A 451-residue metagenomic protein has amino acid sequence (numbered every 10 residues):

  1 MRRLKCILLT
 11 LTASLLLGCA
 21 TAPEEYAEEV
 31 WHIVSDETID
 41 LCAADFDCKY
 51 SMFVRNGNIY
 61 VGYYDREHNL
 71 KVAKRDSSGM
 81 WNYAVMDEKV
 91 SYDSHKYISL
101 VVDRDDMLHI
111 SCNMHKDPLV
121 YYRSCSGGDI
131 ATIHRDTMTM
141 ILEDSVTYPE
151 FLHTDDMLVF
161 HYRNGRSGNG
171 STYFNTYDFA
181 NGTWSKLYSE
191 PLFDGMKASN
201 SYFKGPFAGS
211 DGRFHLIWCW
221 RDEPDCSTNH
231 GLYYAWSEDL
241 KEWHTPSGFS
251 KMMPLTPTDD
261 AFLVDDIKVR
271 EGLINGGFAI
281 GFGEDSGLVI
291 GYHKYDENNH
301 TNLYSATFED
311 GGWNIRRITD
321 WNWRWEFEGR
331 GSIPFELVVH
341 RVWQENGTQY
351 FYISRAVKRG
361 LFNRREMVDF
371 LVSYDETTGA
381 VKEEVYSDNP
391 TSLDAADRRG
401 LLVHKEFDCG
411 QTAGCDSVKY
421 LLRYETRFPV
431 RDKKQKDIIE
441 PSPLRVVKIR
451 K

Functional and structural regions predicted by a protein language model:
M1-L8: Bacterial N-terminal signal peptides that target proteins for export
L17-G18: C-terminal motif of bacterial Sec signal peptides marking the signal peptidase cleavage site
E24-K451: Extracellular, repeat-based ectodomains that mediate carbohydrate processing or recognition
